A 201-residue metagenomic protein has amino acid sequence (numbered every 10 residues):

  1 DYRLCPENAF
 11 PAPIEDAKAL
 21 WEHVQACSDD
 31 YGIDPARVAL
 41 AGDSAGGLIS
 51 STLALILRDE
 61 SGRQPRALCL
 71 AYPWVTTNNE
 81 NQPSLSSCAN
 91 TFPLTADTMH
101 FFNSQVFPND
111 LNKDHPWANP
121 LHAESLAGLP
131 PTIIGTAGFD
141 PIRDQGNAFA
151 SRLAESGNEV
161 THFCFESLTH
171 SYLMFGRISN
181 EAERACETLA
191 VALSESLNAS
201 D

Functional and structural regions predicted by a protein language model:
Y2-D201: Alpha/beta-hydrolase superfamily serine-hydrolase fold, recognizing
